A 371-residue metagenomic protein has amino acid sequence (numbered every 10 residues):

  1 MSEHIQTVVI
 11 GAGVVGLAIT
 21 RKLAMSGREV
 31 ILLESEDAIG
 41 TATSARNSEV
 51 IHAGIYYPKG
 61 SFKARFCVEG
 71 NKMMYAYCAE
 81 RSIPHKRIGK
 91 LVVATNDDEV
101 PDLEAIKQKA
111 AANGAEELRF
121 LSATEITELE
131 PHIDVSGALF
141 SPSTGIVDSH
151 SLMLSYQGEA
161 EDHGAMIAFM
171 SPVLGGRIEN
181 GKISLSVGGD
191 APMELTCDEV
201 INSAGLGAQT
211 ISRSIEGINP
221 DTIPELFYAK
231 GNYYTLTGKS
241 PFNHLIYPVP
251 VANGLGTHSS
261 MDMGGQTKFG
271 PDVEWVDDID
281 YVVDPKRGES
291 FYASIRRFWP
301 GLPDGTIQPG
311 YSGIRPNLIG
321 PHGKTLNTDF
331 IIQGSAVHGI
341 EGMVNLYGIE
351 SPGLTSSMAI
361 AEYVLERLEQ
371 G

Functional and structural regions predicted by a protein language model:
S2, K22, S26, A45 (+2 more regions): C-terminal lid/capping helical subdomain adjacent to the catalytic/cofactor pocket in oxidative enzymes
I5-L32: N-terminal Rossmann-like FAD-binding beta1-loop-alpha1 element of flavoenzymes
R21-K22, I51, I83-K86, M193-E199 (+1 more regions): Active-site substrate-recognition segment that forms the wall of the catalytic cavity or substrate channel
A24-R46: Glycine-rich FAD pyrophosphate-binding loop
E49-E125, V135, G256: Dinucleotide-binding Rossmann-like beta1-alpha1 core, especially the glycine-rich loop that anchors the ADP
Y57, P84-A94, E117, E125-H163 (+3 more regions): Helix-loop-beta segment of a Rossmann-like dinucleotide-binding subdomain
P58-E69, V93-D102, F140-G158, A168 (+2 more regions): Short beta-strand to alpha-helix junction loop
L139-E199, M358, R367: Helical element adjacent to the flavin cofactor pocket in flavoenzyme catalytic cores
